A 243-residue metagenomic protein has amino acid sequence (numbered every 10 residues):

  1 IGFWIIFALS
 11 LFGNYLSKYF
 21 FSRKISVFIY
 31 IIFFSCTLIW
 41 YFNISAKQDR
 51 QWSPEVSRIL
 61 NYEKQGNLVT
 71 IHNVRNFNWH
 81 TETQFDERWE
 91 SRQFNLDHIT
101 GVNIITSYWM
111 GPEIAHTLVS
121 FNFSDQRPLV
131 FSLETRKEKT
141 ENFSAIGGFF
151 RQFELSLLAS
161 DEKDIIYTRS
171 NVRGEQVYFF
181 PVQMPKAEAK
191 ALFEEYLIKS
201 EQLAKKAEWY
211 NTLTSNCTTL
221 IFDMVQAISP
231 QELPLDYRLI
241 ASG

Functional and structural regions predicted by a protein language model:
I1-G13, L197-G243: Activation targets extended, charge/polar-rich intrinsically disordered C-terminal tails
W4-L16, I32-W40: Hydrophobic core of alpha-helical transmembrane segments in multi-pass integral membrane proteins
L16-S22: Membrane-interface junctions at the ends of membrane-embedded or membrane-associated helices
S22-I44: Internal/C-terminal transmembrane anchor helices
S45-Q65: Alpha-helical transmembrane signal-anchor/signal-peptide segments
K64-L68, N122-Q126, M184-A189: A short, structured loop/turn motif at beta-sheet edges
V69, V74, H80-Q176: Glycine-rich catalytic cores of cysteine/serine-nucleophile enzymes that process amide/ester linkages in cell-envelope
S160-K199: A structural motif
